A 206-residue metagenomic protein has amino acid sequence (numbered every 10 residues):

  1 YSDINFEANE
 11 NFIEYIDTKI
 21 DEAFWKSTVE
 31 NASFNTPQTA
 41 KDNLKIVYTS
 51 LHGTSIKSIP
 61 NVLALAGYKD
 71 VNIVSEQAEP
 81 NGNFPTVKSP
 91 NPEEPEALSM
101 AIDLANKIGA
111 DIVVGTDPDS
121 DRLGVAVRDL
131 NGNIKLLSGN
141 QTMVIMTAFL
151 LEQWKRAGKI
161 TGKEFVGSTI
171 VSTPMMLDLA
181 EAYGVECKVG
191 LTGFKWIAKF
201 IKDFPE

Functional and structural regions predicted by a protein language model:
Y1-A97, D103-A105: Gly/Ser/Thr-enriched, mixed-charge loops and adjacent short helices that form phosphate/oxyanion-binding elements
Y1-Y15, D129-E206: Proline/glycine-rich low-complexity loops and linkers
E30-P37, D103-A110, F149-A157, D203-E206: Conserved helix-loop functional segments at active or binding sites
L44, D111, E164: Conserved acidic residues
S50-I56, S120-R122, V171-P174: Gly/Ser/Thr-rich loops at beta-strand to alpha-helix junctions that form or flank small-molecule/cofactor-binding
N61-K69, A126-L136: A glycine- and small-aliphatic-rich helix-loop capping segment at beta-alpha/alpha-beta transitions that lines
T116-L130: Active-site microenvironments of hydrolase-like enzyme catalytic domains
